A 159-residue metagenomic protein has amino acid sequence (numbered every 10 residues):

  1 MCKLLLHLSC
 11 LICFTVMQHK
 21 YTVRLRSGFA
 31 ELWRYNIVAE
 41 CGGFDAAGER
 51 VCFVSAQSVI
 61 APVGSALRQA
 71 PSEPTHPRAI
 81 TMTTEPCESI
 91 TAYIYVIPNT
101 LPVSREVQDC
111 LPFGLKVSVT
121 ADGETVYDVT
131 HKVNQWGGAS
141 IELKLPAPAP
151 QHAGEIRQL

Functional and structural regions predicted by a protein language model:
M1-K20: Bacterial Sec-dependent N-terminal signal peptides
M17-V54: Short, surface-exposed binding/anchoring microloops in extracellular/periplasmic proteins
N36, K116-T120: Beta-strand signatures of extracellular beta-sandwich domains
D45-V54, G64-Q69, G123-T130: Surface-exposed loop/edge segments in extracytoplasmic proteins
S55-V107: Mature extracytoplasmic domains of secretory-pathway proteins
T83-S89, V119-V126: A short, structured loop/turn motif at beta-sheet edges
V107-L115: Short coil-to-beta strand junction motifs in C2/discoidin
D128-L159: C-terminal partner/receptor-binding element of secreted or periplasmic proteins
